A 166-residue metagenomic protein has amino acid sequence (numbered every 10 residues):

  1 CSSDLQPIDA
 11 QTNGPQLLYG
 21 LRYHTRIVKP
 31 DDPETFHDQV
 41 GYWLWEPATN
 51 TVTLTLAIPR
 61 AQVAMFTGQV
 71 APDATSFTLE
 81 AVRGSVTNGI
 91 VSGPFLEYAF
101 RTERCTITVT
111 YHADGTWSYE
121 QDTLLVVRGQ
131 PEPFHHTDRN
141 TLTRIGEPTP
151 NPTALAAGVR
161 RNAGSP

Functional and structural regions predicted by a protein language model:
C1-S2: Short, small-residue-biased leader/transition segments that mark boundaries at the very start of proteins
L5-Q6, L142: Aromatic-rich beta-strand edge motifs centered on tyrosine
Q6-L96: Central antiparallel beta-sheet cores of small beta-barrel/beta-sandwich binding domains
D38, R104, H135-T137: Short edge beta-strand segments in beta-sheet-rich domains
G41, I107, N140-T143: Conserved hydrophobic/aromatic positions in well-ordered beta-strands
M65-T67, I90-V91, Y119-D122, G129-E132: A short secondary-structure junction signal
A74-L124: Extended, acidic-biased charged interface segments
D114, D122-P166: Edge beta-strand at a domain terminus
